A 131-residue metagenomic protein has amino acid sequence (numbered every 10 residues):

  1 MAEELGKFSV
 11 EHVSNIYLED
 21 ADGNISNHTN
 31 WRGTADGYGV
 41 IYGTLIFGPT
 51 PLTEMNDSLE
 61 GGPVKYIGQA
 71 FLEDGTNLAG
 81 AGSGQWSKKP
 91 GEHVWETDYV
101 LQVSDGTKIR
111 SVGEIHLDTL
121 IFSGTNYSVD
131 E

Functional and structural regions predicted by a protein language model:
M1-E131: Beta-strand-enriched cores of mature, soluble protein domains
